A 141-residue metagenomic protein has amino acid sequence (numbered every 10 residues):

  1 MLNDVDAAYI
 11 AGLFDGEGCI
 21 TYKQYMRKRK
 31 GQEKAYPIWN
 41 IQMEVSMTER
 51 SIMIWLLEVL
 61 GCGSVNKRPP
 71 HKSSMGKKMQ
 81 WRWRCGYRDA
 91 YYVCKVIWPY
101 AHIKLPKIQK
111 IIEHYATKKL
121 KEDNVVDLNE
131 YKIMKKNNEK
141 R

Functional and structural regions predicted by a protein language model:
M1-R141: Internal intein/HINT superfamily modules and their associated LAGLIDADG
